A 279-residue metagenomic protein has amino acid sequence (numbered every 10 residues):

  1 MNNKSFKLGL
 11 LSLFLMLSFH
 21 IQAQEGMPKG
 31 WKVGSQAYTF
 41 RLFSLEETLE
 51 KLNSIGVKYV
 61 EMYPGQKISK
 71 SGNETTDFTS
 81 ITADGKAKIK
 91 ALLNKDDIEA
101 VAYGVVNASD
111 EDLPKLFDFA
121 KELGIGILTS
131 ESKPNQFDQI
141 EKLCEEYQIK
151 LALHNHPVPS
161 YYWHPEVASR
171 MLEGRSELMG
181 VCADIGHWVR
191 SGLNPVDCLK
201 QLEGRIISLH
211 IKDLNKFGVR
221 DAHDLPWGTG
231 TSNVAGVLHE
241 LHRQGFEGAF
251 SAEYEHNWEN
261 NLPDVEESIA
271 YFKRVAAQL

Functional and structural regions predicted by a protein language model:
M1-G26: Bacterial Sec-dependent N-terminal signal peptides
N3, A23-A37, R41-Y59, R170 (+2 more regions): Histidine-acidic metal/acid-base catalytic patches
T39, P64-Q66, V106-S109, P134-Q136 (+4 more regions): Active-site-proximal loop/turn and secondary-structure-junction residues that shape catalytic pockets, frequently
T48, I89, L116, I140 (+1 more regions): Aromatic/hydrophobic pocket-lining residues that form π-stacking "cages" and hydrophobic walls in ligand
E61, A102, T129, A152 (+2 more regions): Conserved beta-strand positions in the central sheet of alpha/beta enzyme cores
M62-A87: Glycine-rich, proline-tolerant flexible connector loops at the mouths of alpha/beta enzymes
S71-T75, L113-L116, N261-L262: Metal-dependent catalytic neighborhoods of phosphoester/phosphodiester hydrolases
L92, D96-G180, V189-R190: Active-site acidic/histidine proton-transfer and metal-coordination neighborhood in alpha/beta enzyme cores
